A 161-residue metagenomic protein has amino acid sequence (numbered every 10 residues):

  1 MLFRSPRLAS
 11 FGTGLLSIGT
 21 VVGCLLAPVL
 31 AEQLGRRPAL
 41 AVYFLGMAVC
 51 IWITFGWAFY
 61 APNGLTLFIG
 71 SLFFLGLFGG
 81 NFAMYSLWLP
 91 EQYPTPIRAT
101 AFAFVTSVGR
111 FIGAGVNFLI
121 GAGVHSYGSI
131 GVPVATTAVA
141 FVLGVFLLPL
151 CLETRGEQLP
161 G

Functional and structural regions predicted by a protein language model:
M1-G161: Transmembrane-helix signature of 12-pass secondary carriers
